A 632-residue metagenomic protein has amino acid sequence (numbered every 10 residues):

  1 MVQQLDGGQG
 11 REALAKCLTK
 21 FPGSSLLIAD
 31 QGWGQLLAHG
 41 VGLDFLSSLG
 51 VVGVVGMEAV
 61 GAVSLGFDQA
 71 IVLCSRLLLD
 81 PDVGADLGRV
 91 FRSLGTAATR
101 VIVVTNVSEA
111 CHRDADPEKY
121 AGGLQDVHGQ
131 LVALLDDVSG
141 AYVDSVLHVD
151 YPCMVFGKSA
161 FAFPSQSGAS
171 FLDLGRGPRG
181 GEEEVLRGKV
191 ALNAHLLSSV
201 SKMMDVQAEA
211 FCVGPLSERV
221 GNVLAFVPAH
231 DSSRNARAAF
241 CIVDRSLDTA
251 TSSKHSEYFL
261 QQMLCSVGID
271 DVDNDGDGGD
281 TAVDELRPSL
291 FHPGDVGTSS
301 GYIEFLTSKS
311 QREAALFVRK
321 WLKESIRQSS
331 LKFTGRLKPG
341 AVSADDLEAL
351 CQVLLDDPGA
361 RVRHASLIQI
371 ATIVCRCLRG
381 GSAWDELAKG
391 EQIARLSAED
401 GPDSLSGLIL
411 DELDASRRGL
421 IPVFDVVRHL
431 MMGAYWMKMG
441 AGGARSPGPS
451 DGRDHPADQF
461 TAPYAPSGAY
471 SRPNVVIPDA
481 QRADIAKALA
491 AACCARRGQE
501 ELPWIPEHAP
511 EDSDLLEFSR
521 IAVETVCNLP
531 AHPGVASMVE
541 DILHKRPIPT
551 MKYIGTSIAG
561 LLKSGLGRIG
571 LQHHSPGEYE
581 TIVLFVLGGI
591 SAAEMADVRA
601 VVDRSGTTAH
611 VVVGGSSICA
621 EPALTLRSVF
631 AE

Functional and structural regions predicted by a protein language model:
M1-E632: Extended, well-folded catalytic/binding cores that form a central cleft or groove in large enzyme and scaffold domains
